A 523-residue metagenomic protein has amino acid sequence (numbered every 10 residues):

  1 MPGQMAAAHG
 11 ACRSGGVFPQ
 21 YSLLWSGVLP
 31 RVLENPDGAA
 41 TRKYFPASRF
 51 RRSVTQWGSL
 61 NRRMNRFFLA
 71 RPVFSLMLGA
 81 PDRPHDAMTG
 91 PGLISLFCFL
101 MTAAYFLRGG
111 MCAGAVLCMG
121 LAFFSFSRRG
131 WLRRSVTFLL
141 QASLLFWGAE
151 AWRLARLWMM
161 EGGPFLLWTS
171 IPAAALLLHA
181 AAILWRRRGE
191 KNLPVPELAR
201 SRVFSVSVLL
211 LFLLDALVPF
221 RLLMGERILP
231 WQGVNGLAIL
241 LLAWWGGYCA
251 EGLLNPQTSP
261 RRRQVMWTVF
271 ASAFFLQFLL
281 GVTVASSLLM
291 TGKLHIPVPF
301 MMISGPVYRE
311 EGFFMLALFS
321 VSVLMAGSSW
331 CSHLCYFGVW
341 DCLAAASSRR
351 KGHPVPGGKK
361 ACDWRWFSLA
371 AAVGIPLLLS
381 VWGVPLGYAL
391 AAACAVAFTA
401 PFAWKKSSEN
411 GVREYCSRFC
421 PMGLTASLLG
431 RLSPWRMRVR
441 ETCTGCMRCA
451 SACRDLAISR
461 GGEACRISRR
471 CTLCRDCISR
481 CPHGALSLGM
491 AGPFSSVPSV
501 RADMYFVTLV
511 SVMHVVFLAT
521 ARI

Functional and structural regions predicted by a protein language model:
Y21, S26, R31, N35 (+7 more regions): Topology signature of small-to-medium multi-pass alpha-helical membrane proteins
L139-F146, R470-I478: Juxtamembrane non-transmembrane "cap" segments at the membrane-aqueous interface of multi-pass membrane proteins
L184-S451, L456-E463, R469, I478-S479 (+1 more regions): Non-ligating segments of multi-cofactor redox enzymes
